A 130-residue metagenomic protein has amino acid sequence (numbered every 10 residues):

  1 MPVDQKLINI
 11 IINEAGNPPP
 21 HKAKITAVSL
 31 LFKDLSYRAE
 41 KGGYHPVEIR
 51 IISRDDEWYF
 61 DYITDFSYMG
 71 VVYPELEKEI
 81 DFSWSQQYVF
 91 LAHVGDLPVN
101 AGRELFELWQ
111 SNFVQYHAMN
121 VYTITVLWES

Functional and structural regions predicted by a protein language model:
M1-L35, V121, E129-S130: N-terminal domain-onset segments
I11-P19, S67, W84, Y88 (+2 more regions): Generic secondary-structure transition motif, activating predominantly at the C-termini of alpha-helices
P19-W58: Amphipathic, interaction-prone secondary-structure segments
F32-D34, I51-S53, D65, W84-Q86 (+1 more regions): Surface-exposed beta-strand edges and flanking loops
D55-E104: An exposed acidic His-Trp-rich patch
Y88-S130: Low-complexity intrinsically disordered segments
